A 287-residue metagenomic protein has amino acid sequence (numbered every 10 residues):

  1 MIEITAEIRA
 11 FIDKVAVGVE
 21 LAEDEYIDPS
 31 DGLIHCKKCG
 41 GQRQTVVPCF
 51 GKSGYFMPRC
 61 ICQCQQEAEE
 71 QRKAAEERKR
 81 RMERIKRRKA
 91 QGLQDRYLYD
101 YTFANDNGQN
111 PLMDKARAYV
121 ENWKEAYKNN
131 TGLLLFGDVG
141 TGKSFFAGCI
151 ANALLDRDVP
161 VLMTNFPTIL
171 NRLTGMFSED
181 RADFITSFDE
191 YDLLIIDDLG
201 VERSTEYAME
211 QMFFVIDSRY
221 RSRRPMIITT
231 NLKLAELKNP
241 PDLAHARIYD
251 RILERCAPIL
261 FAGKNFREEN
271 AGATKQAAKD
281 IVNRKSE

Functional and structural regions predicted by a protein language model:
M1-N107, E269-E287: A short, basic N-terminal segment
L93-L133: Pre-Walker A (pre-P-loop) alpha-helix and adjacent loop at the N terminus of AAA/AAA+ ATPase modules, a conserved
P111-V120, K128, A151-Y191, R203-E210: Short glycine-rich substrate-engagement loop in P-loop NTPases that contacts/grips substrate
Y127-A147: Walker A/P-loop nucleotide-binding motif
L133, L162, I195, I227 (+1 more regions): Hydrophobic/aromatic beta-strand patches that form the interior of the parallel beta-sheet core in alpha/beta enzyme
V159-P160, E190-L193, S222-I228: Loop/turn-to-beta-strand initiation segments
N171-L173, E202-E287: Replace "adjacent to P-loop NTPase cores in ATP/GTP-dependent enzymes" with "adjacent to NTP-binding cores
D198-L199: Walker B catalytic acidic pair
